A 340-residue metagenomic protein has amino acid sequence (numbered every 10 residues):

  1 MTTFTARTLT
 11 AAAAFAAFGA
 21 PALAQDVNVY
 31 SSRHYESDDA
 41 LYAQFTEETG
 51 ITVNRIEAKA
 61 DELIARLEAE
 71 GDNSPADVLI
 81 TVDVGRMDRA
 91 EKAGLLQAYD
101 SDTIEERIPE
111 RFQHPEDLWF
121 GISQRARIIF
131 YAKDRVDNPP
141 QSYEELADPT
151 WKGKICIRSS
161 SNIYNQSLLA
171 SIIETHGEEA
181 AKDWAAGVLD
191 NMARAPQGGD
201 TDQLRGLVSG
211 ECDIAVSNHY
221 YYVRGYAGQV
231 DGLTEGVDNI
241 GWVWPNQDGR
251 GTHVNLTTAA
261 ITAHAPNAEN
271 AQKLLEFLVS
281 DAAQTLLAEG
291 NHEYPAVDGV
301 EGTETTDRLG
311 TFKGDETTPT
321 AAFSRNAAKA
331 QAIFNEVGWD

Functional and structural regions predicted by a protein language model:
R7, F18-A24: Sec/Tat signal peptide C-region and signal peptidase I cleavage site
Q25-R89, D340: Early extracytoplasmic/lumenal segment of secretory-pathway proteins
Y30-R33, P115, Y131-K133, N138 (+3 more regions): Short beta-strand->loop
S74-L79, Q97-I129, E144, I155-I157: A structural signal for short loop-to-beta-strand junctions that line the ligand-binding cleft of periplasmic/secreted
V84-L95, H114-Q141, L169-A170, V254-A259: Periplasmic solute-binding protein
Y164, S171, H176-P245: Ligand-binding pocket segment of bilobal, Venus flytrap-like solute-binding proteins
T257-T317: Mature extracytoplasmic/periplasmic domains
E304-D340: Extracellular/periplasmic bilobal clamshell ligand-binding domains
